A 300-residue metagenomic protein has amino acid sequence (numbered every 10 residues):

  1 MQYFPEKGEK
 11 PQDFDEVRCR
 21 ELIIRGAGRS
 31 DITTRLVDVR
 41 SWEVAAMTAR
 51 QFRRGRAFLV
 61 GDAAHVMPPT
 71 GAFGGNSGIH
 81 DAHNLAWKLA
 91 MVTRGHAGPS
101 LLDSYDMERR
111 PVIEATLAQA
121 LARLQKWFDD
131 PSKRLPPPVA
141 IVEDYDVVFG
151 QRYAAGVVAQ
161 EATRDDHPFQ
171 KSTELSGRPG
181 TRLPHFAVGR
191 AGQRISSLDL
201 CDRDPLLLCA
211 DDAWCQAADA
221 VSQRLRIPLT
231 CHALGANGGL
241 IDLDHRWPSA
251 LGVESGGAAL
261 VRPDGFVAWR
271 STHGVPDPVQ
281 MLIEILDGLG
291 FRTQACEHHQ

Functional and structural regions predicted by a protein language model:
M1-D38: Conserved FAD/dinucleotide-binding core of flavoprotein oxidoreductases
E21-R25, M91-Q300: Helical substrate-recognition/capping region of FAD-dependent monooxygenase/halogenase enzymes
V39-E43, V188-A191: Short gly/ser/thr-rich secondary-structure transition/capping motifs
W42-A49, V66-P68: Conserved PLP phosphate-binding loop immediately N-terminal to the Schiff-base lysine helix in PLP-dependent enzymes
R53-P69: Short FAD-binding loop at a beta-strand-to-alpha-helix junction that anchors the flavin cofactor in diverse
M67-N76, H83, L102, V112 (+1 more regions): Catalytic cores of eukaryotic secretory-pathway lumenal/extracellular enzymes that build and remodel glycoconjugates
H80-K88: Short amphipathic alpha-helical face segments that pack within enzyme cores and frequently flank/anchor catalytic
